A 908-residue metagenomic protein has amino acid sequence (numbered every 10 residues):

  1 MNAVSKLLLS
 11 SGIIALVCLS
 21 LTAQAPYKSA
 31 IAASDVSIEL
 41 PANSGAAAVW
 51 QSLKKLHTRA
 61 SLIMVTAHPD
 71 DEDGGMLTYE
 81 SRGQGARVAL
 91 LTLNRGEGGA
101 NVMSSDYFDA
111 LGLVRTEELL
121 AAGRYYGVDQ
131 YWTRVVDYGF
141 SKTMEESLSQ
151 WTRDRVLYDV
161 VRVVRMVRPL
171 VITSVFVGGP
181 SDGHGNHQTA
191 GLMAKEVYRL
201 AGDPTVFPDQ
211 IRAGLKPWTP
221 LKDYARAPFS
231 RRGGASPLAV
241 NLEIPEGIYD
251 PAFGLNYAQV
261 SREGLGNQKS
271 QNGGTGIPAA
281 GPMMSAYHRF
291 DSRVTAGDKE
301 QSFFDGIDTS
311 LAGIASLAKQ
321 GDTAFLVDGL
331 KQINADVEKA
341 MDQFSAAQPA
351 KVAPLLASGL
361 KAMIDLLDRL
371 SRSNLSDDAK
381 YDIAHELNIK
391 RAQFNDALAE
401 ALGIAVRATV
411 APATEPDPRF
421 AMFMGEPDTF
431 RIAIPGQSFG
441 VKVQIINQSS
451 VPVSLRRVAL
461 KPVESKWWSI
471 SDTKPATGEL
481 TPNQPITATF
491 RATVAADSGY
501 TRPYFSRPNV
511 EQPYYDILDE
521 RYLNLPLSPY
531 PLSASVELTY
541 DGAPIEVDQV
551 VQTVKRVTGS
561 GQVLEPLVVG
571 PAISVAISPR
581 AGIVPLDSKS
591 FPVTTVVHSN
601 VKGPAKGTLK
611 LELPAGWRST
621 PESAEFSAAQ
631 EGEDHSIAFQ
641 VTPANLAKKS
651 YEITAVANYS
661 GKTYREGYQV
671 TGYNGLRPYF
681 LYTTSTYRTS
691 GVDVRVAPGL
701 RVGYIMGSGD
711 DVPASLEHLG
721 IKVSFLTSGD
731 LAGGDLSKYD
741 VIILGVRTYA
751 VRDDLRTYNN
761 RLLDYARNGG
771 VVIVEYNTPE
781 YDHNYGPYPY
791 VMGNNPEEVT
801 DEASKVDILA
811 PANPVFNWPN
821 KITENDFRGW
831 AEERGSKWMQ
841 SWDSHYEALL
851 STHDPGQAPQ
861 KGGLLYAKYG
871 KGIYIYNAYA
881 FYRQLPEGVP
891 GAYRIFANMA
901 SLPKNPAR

Functional and structural regions predicted by a protein language model:
S10-S20: Bacterial N-terminal signal peptides
G12, A25, A48, L200-R407: The feature marks non-catalytic terminal segments
Q24-P208, Y224, F229-S230: Active-site beta-strand->loop->alpha-helix modules in alpha/beta enzyme cores, enriched in Gly/His/Asp(Glu)
Q393-T409, E415-A421, V563-S574: Proline/serine/threonine-rich low-complexity linkers at boundaries of modular beta-sandwich domains
F420-P698: Long beta-sheet-rich domains in secretory-pathway and surface-associated proteins
T663-G745, T778, R883, S901-R908: Aromatic-Pro/Gly-enriched surface loop or interdomain linker that acts as a lid/target-recognition segment
R747-R828: A glycine-rich, often tryptophan-bearing local segment used as a flexible ligand/cofactor-contacting loop or short
N794-G888, K904-A907: Catalytic beta-strand/loop cores that center a nucleophilic Ser/Cys/Thr and support acyl-enzyme chemistry
